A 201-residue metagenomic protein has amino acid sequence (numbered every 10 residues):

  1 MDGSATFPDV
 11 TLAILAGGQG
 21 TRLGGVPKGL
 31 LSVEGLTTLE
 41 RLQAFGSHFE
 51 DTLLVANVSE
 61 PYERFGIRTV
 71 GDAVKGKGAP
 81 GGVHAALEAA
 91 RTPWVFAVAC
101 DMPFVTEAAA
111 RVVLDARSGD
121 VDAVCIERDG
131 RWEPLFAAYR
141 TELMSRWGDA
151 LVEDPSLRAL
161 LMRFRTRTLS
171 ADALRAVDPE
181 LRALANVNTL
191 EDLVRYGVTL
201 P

Functional and structural regions predicted by a protein language model:
D2-P155, A159-L181, V194: Nucleotide and nucleotide-moiety/phosphate-recognizing core
R111-V112, A183-P201: Short, basic/aromatic-enriched C-terminal tail that caps enzymatic domains
